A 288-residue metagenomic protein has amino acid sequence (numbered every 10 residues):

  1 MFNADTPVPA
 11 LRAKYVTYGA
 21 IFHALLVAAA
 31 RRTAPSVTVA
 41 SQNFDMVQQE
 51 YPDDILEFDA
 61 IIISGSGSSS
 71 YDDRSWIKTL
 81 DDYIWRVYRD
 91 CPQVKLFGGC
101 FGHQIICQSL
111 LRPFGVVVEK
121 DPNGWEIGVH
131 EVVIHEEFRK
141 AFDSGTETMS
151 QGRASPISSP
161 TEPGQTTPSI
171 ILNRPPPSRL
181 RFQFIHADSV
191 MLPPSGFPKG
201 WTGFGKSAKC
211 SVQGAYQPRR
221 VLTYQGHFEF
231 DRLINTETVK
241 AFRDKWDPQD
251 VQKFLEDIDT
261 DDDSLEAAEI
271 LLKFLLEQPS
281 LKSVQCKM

Functional and structural regions predicted by a protein language model:
M1-P7: Short beta-strand segments enriched in small/hydrophobic residues
T6, G65-S69, E229: Short glycine-rich anion-binding loops that position phosphate/pyrophosphate groups of nucleotides and phosphorylated
P7-A20: Glycine- and acidic-residue-enriched helix-capping/strand-helix junction motifs
A28-F97: Flexible gly/pro-rich beta->alpha loop and the following alpha-helix that scaffold active-site loops
R32, S155-S159, S280-M288: Eukaryotic N-terminal targeting leaders
S68-A141: Cysteine-nucleophile active-site neighborhood
L111-D231: Pocket-forming structural segment of enzyme catalytic cores
E229-M288: Acyltransferase
